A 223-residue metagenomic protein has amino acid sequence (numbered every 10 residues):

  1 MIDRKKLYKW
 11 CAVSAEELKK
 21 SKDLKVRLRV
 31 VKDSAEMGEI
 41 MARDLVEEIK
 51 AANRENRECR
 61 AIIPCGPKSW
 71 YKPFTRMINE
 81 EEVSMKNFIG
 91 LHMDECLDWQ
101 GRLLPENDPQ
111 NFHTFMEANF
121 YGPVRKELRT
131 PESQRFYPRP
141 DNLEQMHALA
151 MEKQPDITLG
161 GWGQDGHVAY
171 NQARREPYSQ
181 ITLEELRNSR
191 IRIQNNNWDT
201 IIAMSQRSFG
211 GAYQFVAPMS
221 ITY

Functional and structural regions predicted by a protein language model:
M1-A61, N79: N-terminal glycine-/serine-/threonine-rich phosphate-binding loop
I2, K9-K25, R29, V83-L159: Ligand-binding beta-strand-loop-alpha-helix segment within the catalytic cores of soluble metabolic enzymes
A42-N53, T75-N79, E117-Y121, R125 (+1 more regions): Generic structural signal for well-ordered alpha-helical scaffold segments
A61-Y71, G163-H167: Gly/Ser/Thr-rich loops at beta-strand to alpha-helix junctions that form or flank small-molecule/cofactor-binding
K72-F74, R102, A169-N171: Short glycine-/acidic-enriched loop or helix-start segments at secondary-structure transitions that form or flank
T75-M85, N107-D108, A173-T182: A glycine- and small-aliphatic-rich helix-loop capping segment at beta-alpha/alpha-beta transitions that lines
K153-Y178: Glycine-rich phosphate-binding loop
A169-I221: Class I SAM-dependent methyltransferase SAM-binding "motif I" and its flanking Rossmann-like core
